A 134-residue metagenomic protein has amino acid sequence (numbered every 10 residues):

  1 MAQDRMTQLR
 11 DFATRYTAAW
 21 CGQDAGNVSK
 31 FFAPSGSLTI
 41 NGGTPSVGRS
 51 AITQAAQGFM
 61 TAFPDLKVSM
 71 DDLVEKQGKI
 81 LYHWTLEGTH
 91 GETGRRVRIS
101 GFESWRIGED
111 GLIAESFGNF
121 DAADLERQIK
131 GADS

Functional and structural regions predicted by a protein language model:
M1-P34, A132-S134: Short, low-complexity N-terminal intrinsically disordered segments enriched in polar/charged residues
A2-Q8, T39, T53-S134: A beta-strand edge to alpha-helix "cap/lid" segment located at domain peripheries
R15-A18, G42, E115: Short, flexible active-site loop motifs that bind/organize anionic cofactors or intermediates
W20-Q23, A51, V97: Short secondary-structure boundary/capping elements
F31, S35-V47, G58-A62: A short gly/proline-enriched turn/hairpin at secondary-structure junctions
V47-G48, T93: Secondary-structure boundary/capping motif
